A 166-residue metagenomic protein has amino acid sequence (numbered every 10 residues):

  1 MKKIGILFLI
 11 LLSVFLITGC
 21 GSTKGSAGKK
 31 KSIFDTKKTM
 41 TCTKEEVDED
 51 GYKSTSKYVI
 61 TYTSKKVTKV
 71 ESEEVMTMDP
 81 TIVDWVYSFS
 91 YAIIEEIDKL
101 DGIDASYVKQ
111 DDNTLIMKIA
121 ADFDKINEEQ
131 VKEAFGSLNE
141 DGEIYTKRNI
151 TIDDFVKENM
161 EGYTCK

Functional and structural regions predicted by a protein language model:
M1-G5: Positively charged n-region of N-terminal signal peptides that target proteins for export
L11-L12: Repetitive helical segments and hydrophobic/amphipathic motifs
L16-G19: C-terminal motif of bacterial Sec signal peptides marking the signal peptidase cleavage site
G21-T23: Bacterial signal peptide processing site
G28-K166: Subset-of-secretome marker
